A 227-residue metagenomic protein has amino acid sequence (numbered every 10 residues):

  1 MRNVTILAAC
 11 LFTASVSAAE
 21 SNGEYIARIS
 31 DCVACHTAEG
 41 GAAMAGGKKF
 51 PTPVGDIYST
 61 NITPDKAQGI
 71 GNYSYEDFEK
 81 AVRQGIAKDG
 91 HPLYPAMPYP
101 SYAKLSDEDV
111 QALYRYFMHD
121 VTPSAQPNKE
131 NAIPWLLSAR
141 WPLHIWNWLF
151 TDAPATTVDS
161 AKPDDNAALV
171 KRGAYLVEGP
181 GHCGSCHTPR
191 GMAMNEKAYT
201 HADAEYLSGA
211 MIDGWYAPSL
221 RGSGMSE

Functional and structural regions predicted by a protein language model:
M1-S17: Gram-negative bacterial Sec-dependent N-terminal signal peptides
T13-R28, N147-E178: Electrostatic cytochrome c docking/interface patches
E24-D56, Q84-P92, D120-A125, E178-D213: Periplasmic/extracellular electron-transfer cofactor-ligation site, primarily the c-type cytochrome heme-c attachment
A27, F78-A81, Y116: Conserved hydrophobic/aromatic "anchor" residues that stabilize well-ordered secondary structure elements
T37, A42-Q68, A96-P100, L149-D159 (+1 more regions): Sequence context of c-type cytochrome heme-c attachment sites
T52-E79, P100-V110, H201-E227: Electron-transfer interface patches adjacent to heme c in soluble/periplasmic c-type cytochromes and di-/multiheme
D89-L105: A cross-kingdom feature marking solvent-exposed beta-strand/loop segments within repeated, beta-rich binding/scaffold
A125-L143: Extended, well-folded interaction surfaces typified by the phenylalanyl-tRNA synthetase beta subunit core
